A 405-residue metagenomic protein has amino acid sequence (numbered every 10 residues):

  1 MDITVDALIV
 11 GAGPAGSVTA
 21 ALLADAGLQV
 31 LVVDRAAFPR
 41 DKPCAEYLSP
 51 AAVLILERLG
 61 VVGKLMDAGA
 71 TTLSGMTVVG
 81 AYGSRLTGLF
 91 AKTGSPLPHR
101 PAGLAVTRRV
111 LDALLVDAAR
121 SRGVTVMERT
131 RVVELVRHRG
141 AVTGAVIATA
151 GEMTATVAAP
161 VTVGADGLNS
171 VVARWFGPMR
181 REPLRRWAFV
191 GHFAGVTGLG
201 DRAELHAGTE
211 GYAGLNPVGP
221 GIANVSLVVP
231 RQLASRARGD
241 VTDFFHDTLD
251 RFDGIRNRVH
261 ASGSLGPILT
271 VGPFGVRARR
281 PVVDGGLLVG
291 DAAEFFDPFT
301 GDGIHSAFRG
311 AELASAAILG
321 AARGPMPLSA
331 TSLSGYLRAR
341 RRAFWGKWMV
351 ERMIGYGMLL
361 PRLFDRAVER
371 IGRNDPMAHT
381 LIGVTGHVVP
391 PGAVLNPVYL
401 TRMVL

Functional and structural regions predicted by a protein language model:
M1-A15, L31: Beta1/beta-strand and adjacent pyrophosphate-binding region of the FAD-binding site in flavoprotein oxidoreductases
A15, F38, N169: Conserved Rossmann-like nucleotide-cofactor binding loop
A24-C44: Glycine-rich FAD pyrophosphate-binding loop
P43-Y82: N-terminal FAD cofactor-binding segment of flavoenzymes
A68, S235-A317, R323: FAD/FMN-dependent oxidoreductases across multiple families
S84-V106, G144, S226-Q232: Helix-loop-beta segment of a Rossmann-like dinucleotide-binding subdomain
A113, D117-A261: Predominantly flavin-linked oxidoreductase catalytic cores and closely associated redox partners
L319-L405: C-terminal helical "tail/cap" subdomain of flavin- and related membrane-associated enzymes
